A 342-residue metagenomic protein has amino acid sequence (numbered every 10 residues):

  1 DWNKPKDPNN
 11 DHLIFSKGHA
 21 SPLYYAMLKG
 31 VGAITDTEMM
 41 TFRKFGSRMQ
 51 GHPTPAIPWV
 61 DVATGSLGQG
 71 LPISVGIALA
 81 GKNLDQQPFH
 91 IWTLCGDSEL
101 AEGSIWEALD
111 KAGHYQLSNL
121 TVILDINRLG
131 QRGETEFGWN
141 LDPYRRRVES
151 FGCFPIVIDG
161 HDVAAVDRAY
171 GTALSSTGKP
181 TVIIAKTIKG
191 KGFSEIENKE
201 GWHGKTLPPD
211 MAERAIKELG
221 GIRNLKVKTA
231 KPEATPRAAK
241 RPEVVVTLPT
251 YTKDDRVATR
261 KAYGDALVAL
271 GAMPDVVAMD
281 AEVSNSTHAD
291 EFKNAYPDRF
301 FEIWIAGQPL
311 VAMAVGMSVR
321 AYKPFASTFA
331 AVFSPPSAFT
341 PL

Functional and structural regions predicted by a protein language model:
D1-W92, E213, N224-L342: Thiamine diphosphate
W2-H12, R48-A230: Glycine-rich ThDP/TPP pyrophosphate-binding loop and its adjacent helix/strand module within ThDP-dependent enzymes
